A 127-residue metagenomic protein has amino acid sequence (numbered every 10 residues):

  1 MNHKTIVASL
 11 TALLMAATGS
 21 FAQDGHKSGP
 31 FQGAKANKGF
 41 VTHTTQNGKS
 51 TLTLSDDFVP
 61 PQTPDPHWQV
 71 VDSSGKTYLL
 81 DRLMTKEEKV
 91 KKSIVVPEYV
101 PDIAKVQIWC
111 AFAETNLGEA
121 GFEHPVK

Functional and structural regions predicted by a protein language model:
M1-A8: Bacterial N-terminal signal peptides that target proteins for export
A8-M15: Hydrophobic helical h-region of N-terminal Sec-dependent signal peptides in bacterial secretory/periplasmic proteins
A17-G19: N-terminal signal peptide c-region/cleavage motif recognized by signal peptidases
F21-N47, K127: Transition segment at domain starts
T51-F58: Short amphipathic, basic-aromatic surface patches that mediate peripheral association with negatively charged
H67-V71: Beta-strand signatures of extracellular beta-sandwich domains
S74-P101: An anionic, turn-rich surface loop/hairpin at beta-sheet edges that serves as a generic interaction/coordination patch
V96-G121: Short, exposed beta-strand-loop hairpins at the edges of beta-sheets in extracellular/periplasmic proteins
